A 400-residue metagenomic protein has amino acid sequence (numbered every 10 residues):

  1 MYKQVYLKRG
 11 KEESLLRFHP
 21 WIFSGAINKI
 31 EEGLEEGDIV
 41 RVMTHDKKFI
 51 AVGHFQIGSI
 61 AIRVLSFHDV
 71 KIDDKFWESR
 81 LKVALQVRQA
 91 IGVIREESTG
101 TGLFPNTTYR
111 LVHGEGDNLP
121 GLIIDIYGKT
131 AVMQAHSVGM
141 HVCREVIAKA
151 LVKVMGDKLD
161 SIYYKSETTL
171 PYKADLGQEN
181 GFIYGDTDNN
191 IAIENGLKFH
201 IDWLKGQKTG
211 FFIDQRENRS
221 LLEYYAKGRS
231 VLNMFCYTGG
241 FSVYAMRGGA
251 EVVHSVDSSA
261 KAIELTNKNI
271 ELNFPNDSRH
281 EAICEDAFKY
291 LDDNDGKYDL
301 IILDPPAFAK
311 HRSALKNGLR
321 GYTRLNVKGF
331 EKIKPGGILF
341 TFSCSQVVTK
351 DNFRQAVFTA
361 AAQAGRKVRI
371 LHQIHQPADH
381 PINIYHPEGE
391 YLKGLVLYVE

Functional and structural regions predicted by a protein language model:
M1-I126: Non-catalytic accessory regions of SAM-dependent methyltransferases
V112-D125, H141-F212, S220: Non-catalytic substrate-recognition/targeting regions of SAM-dependent transferases
G228-Y237: Conserved class I S-adenosyl-L-methionine
T238-A250: Conserved SAM-binding loop of SAM-dependent methyltransferases across substrates and taxa, primarily the Class I
V252-D257: Conserved SAM-binding motif I beta-strand of class I
K261-I302: S-adenosyl-L-methionine
Y298-K328: Mobile active-site "lid"/loop adjacent to the S-adenosyl-L-methionine
I338-E400: C-terminal catalytic and target-recognition region of SAM-dependent MTase-like enzymes, primarily methyltransferases
